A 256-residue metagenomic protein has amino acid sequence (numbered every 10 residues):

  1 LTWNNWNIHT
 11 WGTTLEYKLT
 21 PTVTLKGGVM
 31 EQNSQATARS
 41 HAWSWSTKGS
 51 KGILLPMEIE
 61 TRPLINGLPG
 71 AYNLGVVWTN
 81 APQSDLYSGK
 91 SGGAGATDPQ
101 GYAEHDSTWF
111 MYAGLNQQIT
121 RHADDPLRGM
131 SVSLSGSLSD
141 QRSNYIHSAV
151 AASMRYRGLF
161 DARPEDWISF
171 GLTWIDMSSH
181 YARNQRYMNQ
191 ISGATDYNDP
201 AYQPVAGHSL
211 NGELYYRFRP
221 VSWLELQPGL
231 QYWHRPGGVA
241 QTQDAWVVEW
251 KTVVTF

Functional and structural regions predicted by a protein language model:
L1-E58, T97, N189-A201: Surface-exposed coil loops of outer-membrane beta-barrel proteins
T13, M57-I59, A113, V132 (+4 more regions): Membrane-embedded beta-strands of outer-membrane beta-barrel proteins, especially the hydrophobic/small aromatic
Y17-L19, T61-P63, Q117-I119, Y156-G158 (+2 more regions): Residue-level signature of outer-membrane beta-barrel architecture
T22, P63-Y72, T120-M130, G158-W167 (+1 more regions): Short loop/turn motifs that connect adjacent beta-strands in outer-membrane beta-barrel proteins
L25-E31, Y72-W78, M130-L138, A152 (+3 more regions): Transmembrane beta-barrel strands of outer-membrane/channel proteins
N33-G114: Surface-exposed beta-loop-beta
T37-W43, Q83-S91, S143-S148, H180-Y187 (+1 more regions): Outer-membrane beta-barrel translocator domains and adjoining extracellular loop/strand segments of Gram-negative
D244-F256: Outer-membrane beta-barrel "beta-signal"
